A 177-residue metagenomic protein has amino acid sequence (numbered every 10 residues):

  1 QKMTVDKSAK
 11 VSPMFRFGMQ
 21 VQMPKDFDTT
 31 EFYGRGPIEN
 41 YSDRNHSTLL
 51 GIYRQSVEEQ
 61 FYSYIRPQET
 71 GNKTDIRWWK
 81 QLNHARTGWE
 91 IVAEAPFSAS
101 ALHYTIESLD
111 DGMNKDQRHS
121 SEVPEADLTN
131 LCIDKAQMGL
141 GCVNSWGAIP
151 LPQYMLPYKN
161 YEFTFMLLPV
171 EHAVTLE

Functional and structural regions predicted by a protein language model:
K2-E177: Beta-strand/loop-rich accessory regions of lumenal/periplasmic or secreted enzymes, predominantly carbohydrate-active
